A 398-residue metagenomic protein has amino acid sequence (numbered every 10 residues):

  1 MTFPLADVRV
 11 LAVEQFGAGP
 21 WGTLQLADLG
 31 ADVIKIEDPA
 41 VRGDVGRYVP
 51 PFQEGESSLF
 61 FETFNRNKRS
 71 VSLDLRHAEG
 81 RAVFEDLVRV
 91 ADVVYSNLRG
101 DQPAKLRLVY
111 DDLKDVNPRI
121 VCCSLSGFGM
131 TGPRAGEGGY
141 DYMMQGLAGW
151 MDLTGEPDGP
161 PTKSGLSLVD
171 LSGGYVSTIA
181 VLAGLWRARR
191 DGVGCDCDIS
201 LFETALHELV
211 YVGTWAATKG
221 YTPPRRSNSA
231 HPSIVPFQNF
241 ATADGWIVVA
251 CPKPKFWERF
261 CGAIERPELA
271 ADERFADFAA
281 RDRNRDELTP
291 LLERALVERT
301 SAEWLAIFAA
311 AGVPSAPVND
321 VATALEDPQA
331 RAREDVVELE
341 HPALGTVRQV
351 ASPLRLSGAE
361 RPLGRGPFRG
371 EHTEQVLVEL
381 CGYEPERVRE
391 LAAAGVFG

Functional and structural regions predicted by a protein language model:
M1-R190, F368, E374-G398: N-terminal helix-loop segment corresponding to the beta1-alpha1 unit of nucleotide/adenylate-binding folds
M1-R9, P224, A241-T242, T323-G398: Terminal low-complexity tails and localization/encapsulation signals of metabolic enzymes
A40, F128-G129, L201-L206, D244-W246 (+2 more regions): Glycine-rich beta-alpha junction loops
M130, D158-L166, R189-A205, R225-P232 (+1 more regions): Conserved Rossmann-fold dehydrogenase catalytic segment
P160-V169, A241-G245, A359-E360: Flexible glycine/proline-enriched surface loops and loop-helix/loop-strand junctions
G174-G194, H207-K219, C261-E268: Oxidoreductase and adenylate-handling cofactor-binding alpha/beta cores
A230, V235-A311, S315: Aromatic-enriched alpha-helical interface/lid elements that frame and gate functional surfaces
A309-A330: Conserved PLP cofactor-binding pocket of PLP-dependent enzymes
